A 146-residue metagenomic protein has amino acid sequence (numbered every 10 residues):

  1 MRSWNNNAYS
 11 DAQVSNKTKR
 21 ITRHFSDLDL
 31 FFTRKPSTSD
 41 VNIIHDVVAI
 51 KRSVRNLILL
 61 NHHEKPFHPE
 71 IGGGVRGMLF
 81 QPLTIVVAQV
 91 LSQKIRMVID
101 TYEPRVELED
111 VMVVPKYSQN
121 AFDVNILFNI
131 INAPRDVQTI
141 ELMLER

Functional and structural regions predicted by a protein language model:
M1-S92, M97, E109-R146: Immediate N-terminus of the mature polypeptide
D100-L108: Short secondary-structure junctions
